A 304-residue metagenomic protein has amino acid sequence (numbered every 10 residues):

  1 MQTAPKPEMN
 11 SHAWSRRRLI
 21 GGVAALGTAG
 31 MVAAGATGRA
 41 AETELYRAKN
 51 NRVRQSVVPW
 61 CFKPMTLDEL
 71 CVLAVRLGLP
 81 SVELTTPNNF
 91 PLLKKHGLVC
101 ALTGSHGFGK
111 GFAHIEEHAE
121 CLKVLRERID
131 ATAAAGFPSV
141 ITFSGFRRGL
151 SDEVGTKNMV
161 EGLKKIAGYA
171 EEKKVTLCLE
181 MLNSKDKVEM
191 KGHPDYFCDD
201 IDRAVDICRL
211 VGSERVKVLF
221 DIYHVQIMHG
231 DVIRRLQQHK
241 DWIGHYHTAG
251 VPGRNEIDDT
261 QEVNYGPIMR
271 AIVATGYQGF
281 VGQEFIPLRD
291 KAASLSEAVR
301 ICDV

Functional and structural regions predicted by a protein language model:
Q2-V75, F137-P138, T176, E189-M190 (+2 more regions): Histidine-acidic metal/acid-base catalytic patches
S56, C61, C71, L77-K165 (+3 more regions): Structural motif corresponding to the early beta-alpha repeats
M65, E116-A119, K123, L150 (+6 more regions): Residues at secondary-structure transition points
T85, C178-E180, L219: Solvent-exposed beta-strand sheet faces enriched in polar/charged residues
L93, I166, A170, C208-V211 (+1 more regions): Hydrophobic positions in alpha-helices of CheY-like receiver
G107-G111, R147, S184-D186, A249-N255: Conserved radical SAM core fold
G145-D152, M181-D195: Active-site-proximal beta-alpha loop/turn segments in soluble metabolic enzymes
